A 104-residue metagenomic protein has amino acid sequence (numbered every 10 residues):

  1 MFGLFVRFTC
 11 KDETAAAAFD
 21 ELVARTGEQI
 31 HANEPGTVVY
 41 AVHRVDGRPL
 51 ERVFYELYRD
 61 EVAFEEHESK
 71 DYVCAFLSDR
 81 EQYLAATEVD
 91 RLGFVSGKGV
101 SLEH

Functional and structural regions predicted by a protein language model:
M1-R52, R59-S69, A85-H104: Short S/T/G/P-rich N-terminal loop/turn motif that feeds into the first structured element of a domain
